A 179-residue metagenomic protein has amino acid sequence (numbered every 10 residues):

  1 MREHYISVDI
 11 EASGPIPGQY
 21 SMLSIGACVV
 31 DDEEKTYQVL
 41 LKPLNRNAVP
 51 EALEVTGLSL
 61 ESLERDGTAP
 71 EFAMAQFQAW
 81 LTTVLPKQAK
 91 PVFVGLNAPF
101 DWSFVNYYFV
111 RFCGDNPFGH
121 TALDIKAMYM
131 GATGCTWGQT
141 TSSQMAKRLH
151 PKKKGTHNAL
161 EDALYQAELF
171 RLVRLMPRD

Functional and structural regions predicted by a protein language model:
M1-W102: Conserved non-catalytic scaffold segment of RNase H-like nuclease domains
G18, V105-N106, T133: Short, well-ordered secondary-structure micro-motifs
S21-L23, Y107-R111: Short, glycine/charged-enriched secondary-structure capping and boundary segments
P43-T56, L60-L63, L123-A167: Active-site-proximal helix-loop-helix substrate-binding element of RNase H-like nuclease domains
V92-G95, H120, I125: Extended hydrophobic secondary-structure segments that form protein cores and membrane-embedded regions
V92-P99, S103-F104, Y108, T141-D179: Acidic, Mg2+-coordinating catalytic module of metal-dependent nucleases/exonucleases that use a two-metal-ion mechanism
R111-G119: A short alpha->loop->secondary-structure connector
